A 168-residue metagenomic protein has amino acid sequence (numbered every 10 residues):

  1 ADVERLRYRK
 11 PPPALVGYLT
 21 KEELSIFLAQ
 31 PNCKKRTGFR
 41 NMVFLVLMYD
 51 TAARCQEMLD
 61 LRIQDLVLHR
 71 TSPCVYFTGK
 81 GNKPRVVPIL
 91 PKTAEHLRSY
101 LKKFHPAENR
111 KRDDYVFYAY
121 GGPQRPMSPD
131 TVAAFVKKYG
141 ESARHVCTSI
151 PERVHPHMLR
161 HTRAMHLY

Functional and structural regions predicted by a protein language model:
A1-Y168: Conserved catalytic core of the tyrosine transesterase superfamily
